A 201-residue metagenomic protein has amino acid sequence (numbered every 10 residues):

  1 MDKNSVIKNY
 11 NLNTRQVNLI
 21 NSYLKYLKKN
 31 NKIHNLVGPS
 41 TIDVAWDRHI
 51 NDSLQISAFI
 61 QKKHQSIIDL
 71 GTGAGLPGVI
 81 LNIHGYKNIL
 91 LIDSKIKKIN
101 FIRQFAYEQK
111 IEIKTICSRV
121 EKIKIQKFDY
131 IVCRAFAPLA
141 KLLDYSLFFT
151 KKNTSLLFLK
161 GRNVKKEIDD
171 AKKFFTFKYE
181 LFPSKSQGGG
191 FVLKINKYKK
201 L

Functional and structural regions predicted by a protein language model:
M1-K62, I68, K97-I111: Class I SAM-dependent transferase core
D43, V120-E121, E180-K185: Short, solvent-exposed loop/turn elements at beta->coil junctions and helix N-caps that rim active or binding pockets
L54-K127, V132-C133: Conserved SAM/SAH cofactor-binding pocket of Class I
R103-Q104, L143-S146, D169-D170: Short amphipathic alpha-helical segments
T115, V164-L201: Active-site capping/gating segments
A135-P138: Short glycine-rich anion-binding loops that position phosphate/pyrophosphate groups of nucleotides and phosphorylated
L143-S155: A short glycine-rich, Lys/Arg-flanked "PGG" loop and its adjoining helix->strand segment in the class I
N153-K165: Conserved beta-strand signature within the Rossmann-like core of class I S-adenosyl-L-methionine
